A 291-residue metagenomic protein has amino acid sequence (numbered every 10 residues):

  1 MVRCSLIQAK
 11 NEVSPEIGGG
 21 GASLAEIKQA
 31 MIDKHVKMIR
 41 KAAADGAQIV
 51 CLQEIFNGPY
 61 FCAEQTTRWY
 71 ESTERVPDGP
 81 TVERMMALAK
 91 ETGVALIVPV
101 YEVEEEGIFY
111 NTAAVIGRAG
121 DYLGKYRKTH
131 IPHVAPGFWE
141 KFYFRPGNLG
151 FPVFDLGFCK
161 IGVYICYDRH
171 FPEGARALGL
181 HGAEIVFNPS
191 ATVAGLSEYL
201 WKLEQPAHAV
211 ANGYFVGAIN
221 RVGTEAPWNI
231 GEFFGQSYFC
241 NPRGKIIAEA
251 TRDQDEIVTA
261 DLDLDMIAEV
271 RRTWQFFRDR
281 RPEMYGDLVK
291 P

Functional and structural regions predicted by a protein language model:
M1-G19, L24, T112, K125 (+2 more regions): Active-site-proximal beta-strand elements of phosphoester/diester hydrolases
Q8-K10, Q53, R127, N220: Residue-level recognition of beta-strand->loop/alpha-helix junctions
A25-A119, K125, T192-A211: Cys-nucleophile CN-hydrolase/nitrilase-fold catalytic domain and related Cys-dependent amidase chemistry that acts on
E74, A87, E104-E184, A194-A207 (+1 more regions): Active-site catalytic loop in hydrolytic enzyme cores
P77-I97, K160, C166-I257: CN hydrolase (nitrilase-like) catalytic-core segments centered on the catalytic cysteine and neighboring Lys/Glu
V98-V100, T112-V115, P152, S237-F239 (+1 more regions): Short beta-strand scaffold segments in enzyme catalytic cores
I267-P291: A conserved C-terminal secondary-structure "cap"
